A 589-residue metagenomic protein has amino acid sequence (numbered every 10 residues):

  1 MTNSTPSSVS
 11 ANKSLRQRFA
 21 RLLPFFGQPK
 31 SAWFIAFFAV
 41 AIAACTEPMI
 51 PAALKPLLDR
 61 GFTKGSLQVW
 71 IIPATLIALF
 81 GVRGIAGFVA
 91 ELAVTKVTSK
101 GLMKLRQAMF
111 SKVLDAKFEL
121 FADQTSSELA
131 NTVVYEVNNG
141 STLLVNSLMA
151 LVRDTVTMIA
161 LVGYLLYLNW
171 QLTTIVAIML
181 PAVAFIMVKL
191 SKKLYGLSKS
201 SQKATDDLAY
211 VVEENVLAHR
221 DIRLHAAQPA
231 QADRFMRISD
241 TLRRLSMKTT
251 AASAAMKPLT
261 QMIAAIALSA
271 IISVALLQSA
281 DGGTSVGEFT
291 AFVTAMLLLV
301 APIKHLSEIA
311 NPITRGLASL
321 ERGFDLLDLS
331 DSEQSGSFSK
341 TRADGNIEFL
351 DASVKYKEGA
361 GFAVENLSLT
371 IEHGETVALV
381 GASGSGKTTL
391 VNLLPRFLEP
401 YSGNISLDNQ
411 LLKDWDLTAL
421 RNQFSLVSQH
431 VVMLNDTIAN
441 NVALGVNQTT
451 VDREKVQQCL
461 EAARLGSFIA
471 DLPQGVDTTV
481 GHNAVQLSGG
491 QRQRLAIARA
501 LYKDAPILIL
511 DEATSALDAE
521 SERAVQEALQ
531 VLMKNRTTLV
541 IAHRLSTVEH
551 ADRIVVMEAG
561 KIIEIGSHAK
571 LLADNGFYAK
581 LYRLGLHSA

Functional and structural regions predicted by a protein language model:
M1-E47, F62-T75, A90-V94, T98 (+10 more regions): Membrane-integrated ABC transporters
T2-N12, S99, Q107-N131, Y135-V137 (+7 more regions): Short intracellular "coupling" helices and adjacent cytoplasmic loop segments at the cytosolic face of multi-pass
A20, S31-A52, I72, L76 (+5 more regions): Alpha-helical segments in transporter systems
L23, K30, F118-E119, Y135-L144 (+9 more regions): An intracellular "coupling" helix at the cytosolic face of ABC transporter transmembrane type-1 domains
Q28, A32-C45, T75-L79, M149-S200 (+2 more regions): Transmembrane helices of ABC transporter permease
T75-G87, L180-V188, S253-A267, S273 (+1 more regions): Hydrophobic alpha-helical segments in the permease module
L224-A227, A251, L298-L326: Cytosolic ends of transmembrane helices, especially the final helix of ABC transmembrane type-1 domains
R342-A589: ABC-type nucleotide-binding domain
